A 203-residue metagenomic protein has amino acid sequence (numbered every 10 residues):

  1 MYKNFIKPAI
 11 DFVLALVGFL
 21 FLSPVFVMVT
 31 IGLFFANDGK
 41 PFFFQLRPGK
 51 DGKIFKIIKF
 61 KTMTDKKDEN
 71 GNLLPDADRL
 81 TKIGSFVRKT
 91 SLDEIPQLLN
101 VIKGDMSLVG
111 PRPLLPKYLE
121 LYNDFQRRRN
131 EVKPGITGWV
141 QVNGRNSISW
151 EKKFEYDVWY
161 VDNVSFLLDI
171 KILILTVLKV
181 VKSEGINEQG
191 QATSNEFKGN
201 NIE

Functional and structural regions predicted by a protein language model:
M1-D65, I172-E203: A hydrophobic, helix-centered structural microdomain
K3-I6, L22, A77, K89-L92 (+1 more regions): Short, solvent-exposed loop/helix junctions and linker helices that flank or host conserved functional motifs
N4, G52, K82, Q97 (+3 more regions): Amphipathic alpha-helical recognition patches that constitute DNA-binding helices
A15, T30, F43, T81-S85 (+2 more regions): Positions in alpha-helical segments
V29, F43-F44, N72, V109-P111 (+3 more regions): Short, hydrophobic secondary-structure boundary micro-motifs
F43-R79, T137-E155: Short, glycine-rich, amphipathic interfacial segments at transmembrane boundaries or analogous
D76-K133, L173-T176: A short, structured surface patch at a secondary-structure boundary
V142-W150, Y156-D157, D162-V164, K171-L178: Soluble extracytoplasmic domains of inner/organellar membrane proteins
